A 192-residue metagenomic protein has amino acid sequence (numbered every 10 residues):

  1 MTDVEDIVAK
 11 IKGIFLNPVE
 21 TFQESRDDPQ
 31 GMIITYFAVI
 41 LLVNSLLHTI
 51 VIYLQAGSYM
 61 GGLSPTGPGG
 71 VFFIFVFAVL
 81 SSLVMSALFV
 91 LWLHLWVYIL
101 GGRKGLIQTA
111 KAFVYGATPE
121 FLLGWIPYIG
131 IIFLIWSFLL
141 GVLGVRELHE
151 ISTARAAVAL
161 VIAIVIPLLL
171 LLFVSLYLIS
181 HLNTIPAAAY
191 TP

Functional and structural regions predicted by a protein language model:
T2-L100: Selected alpha-helical membrane-embedding segments in polytopic membrane proteins
I7, I11-I14, I33-I34, I40 (+10 more regions): Weak global preference for isoleucine
A9, A38, A56, A78 (+6 more regions): A sequence-composition feature that detects small, non-aromatic residues
E24-D27, I52-M60, Y98-G105, G144-I151 (+1 more regions): Perimembrane helix-loop junctions in membrane proteins
L47-S82, G124-L134, P167-P192: Membrane-helix interface segments in multi-pass membrane proteins
V90-L170: Hydrophobic alpha-helical transmembrane segments and adjacent short intramembrane/lumenal linkers of inner/organellar
